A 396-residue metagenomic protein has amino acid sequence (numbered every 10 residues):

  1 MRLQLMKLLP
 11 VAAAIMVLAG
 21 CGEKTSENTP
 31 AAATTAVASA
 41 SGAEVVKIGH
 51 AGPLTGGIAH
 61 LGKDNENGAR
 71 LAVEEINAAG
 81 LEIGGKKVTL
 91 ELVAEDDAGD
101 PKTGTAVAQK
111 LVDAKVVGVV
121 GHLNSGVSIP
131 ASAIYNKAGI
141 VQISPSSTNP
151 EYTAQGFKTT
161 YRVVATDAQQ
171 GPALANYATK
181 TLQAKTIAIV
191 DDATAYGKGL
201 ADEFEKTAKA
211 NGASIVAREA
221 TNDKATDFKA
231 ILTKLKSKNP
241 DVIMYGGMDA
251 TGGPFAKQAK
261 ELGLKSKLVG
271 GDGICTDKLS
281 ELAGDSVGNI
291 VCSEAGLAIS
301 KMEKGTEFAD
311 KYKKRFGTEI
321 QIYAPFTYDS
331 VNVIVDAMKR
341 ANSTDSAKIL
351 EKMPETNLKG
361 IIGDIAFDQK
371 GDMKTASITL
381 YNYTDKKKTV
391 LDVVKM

Functional and structural regions predicted by a protein language model:
R2-A12, L18-M396: Extracytosolic ligand-binding ectodomains
